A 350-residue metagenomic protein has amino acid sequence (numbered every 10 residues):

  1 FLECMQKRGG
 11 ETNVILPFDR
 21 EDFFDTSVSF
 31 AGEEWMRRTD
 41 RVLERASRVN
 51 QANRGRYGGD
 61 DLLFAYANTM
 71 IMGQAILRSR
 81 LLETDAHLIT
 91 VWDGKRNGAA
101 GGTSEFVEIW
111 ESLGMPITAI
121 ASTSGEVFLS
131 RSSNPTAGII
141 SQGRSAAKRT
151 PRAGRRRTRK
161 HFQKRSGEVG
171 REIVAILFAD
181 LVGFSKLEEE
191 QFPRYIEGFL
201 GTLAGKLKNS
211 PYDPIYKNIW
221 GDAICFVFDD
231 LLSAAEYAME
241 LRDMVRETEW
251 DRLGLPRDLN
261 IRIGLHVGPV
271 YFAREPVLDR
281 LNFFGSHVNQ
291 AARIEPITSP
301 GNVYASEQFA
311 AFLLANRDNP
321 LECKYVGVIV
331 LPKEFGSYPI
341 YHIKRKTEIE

Functional and structural regions predicted by a protein language model:
L2-S141: Acidic/glycine-enriched connector segments
G9-L16, E197-G198, F284, L321-Y325: Short hydrophobic/aromatic-enriched beta-strand-loop microsegments
F23-F24, Y271-E275, F312-N316: Switch/connector loops and helix/strand junctions flanking conserved nucleotide-binding motifs in nucleotide-processing
L82, G114-I173, G198, Y338 (+1 more regions): Defense-system signaling and execution modules centered on TIR/cGAS-STING-like, death/scaffold domains and their
A147-F162, P300-E350: Intrinsically disordered, glycine/charged-rich C-terminal tails and inter-domain linkers that flank nucleotidyl cyclase
F162-M244: Catalytic NTP-binding/metal-coordinating core of nucleotidyl cyclase/transferase enzymes
A179, L207-E236, T248-S286: Catalytic core of nucleotidyl cyclases, primarily class III adenylyl/guanylyl cyclases
